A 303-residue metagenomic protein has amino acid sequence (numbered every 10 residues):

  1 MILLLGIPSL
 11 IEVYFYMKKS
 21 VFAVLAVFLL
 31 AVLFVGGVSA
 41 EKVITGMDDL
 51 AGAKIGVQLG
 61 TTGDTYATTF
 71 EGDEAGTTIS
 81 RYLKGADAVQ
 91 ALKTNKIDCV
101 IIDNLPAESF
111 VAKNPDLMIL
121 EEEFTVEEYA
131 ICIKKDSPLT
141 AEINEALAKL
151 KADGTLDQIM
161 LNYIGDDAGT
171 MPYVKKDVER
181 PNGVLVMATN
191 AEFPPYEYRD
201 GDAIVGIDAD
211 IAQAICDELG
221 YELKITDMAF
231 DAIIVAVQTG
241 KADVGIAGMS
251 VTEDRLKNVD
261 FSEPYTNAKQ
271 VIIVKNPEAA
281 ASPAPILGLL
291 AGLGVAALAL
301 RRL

Functional and structural regions predicted by a protein language model:
A26-L33: Bacterial N-terminal signal peptides
E41-D116, D136-P138, S250, V271 (+1 more regions): Pocket-lining segment of extracytoplasmic ligand-binding domains
E41-D49, E108, N114-T125, I133 (+2 more regions): Acidic, polar ligand-binding/catalytic clefts
K42-K54, G169-I204: Immediate post-signal peptide segment of exported/extracytoplasmic ligand-binding proteins
L59-T62, E127-G169, D210-E218, V274-S282: Extended ligand-binding regions for polar small-molecule ligands
T62-T77, P115-E123, E145-N182: Ligand-binding clefts/hinges and TM-proximal coupling segments of bilobed small-molecule sensing domains
T78-Y82, Q90, N182-G248: Extracytoplasmic small-molecule ligand-binding "clamshell" domains of the periplasmic binding protein/Venus flytrap
P285-R301: A cross-kingdom C-terminal cell-surface attachment/processing module
